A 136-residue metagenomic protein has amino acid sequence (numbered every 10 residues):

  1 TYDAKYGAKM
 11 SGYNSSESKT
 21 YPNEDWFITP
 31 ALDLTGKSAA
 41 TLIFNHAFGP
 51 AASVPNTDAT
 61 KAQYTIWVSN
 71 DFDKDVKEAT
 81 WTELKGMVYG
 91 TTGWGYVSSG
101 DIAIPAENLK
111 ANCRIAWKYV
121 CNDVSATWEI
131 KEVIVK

Functional and structural regions predicted by a protein language model:
T1-E17: Extracellular glycan-recognition surfaces and repeat-rich motifs
Y2, T35, A59-T60, E107-A111: Extracellular/periplasmic catalytic domains that process cell-envelope and extracellular macromolecules
T20-W26, V120-K136: Extracellular carbohydrate recognition
P22, T35-K37, G95-V97, N108-K110 (+1 more regions): Surface-exposed coil/turn segments at beta-strand junctions on protein surfaces, enriched
T29, L34-A52, Y64, V68 (+2 more regions): Extracellular beta-strand-rich recognition modules
N45-G86: Extracellular ligand-binding interfaces
K74-N108: Extracellular carbohydrate recognition and processing domains and analogous Trp-centered ligand-binding platforms
